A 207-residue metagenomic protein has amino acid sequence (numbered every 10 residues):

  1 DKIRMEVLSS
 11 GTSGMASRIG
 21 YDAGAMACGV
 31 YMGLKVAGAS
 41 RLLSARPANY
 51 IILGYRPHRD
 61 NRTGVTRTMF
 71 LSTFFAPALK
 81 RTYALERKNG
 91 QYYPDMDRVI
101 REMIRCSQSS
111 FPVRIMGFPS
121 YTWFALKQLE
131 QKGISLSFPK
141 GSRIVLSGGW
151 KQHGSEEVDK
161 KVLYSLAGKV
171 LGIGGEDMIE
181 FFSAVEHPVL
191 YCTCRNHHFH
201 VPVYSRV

Functional and structural regions predicted by a protein language model:
D1-L8, G14-V65, M69, A76-R81 (+4 more regions): Nucleotide 5′-phosphate-binding alpha/beta core
T73-V207: Active-site glycine/GP-rich loop and adjacent strand/helix microenvironment that borders small-molecule binding pockets
